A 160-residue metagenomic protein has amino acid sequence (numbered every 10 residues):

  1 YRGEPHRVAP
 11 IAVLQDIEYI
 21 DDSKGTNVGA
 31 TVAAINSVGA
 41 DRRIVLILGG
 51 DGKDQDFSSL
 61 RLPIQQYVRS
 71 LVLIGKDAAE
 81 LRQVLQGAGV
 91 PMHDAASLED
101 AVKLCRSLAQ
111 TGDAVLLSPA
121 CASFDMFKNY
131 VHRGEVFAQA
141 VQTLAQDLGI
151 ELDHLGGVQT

Functional and structural regions predicted by a protein language model:
Y1-Y19, R82-L85, A138, L148-D153 (+1 more regions): Acidic, Mg2+-coordinating active-site environments of NTP-dependent enzymes
Y1-Y67: Nucleotide phosphate-binding/pyrophosphate-handling subdomain across enzymes that bind or process nucleotide phosphates
I17-E18, S123-F127: A short acidic, helix-capping loop that chelates divalent metal ions and anchors anionic groups
D22-S23, G49-G50, I74, H93 (+1 more regions): Glycine- and other small-residue-rich loops at beta-strand/loop junctions that grip anionic moieties
S58-D113, L152-T160: C-terminal helical cap/extension that packs against the catalytic core of soluble nucleotide-cofactor enzymes
L116-A120: Short beta-strands and strand-loop turn motifs
